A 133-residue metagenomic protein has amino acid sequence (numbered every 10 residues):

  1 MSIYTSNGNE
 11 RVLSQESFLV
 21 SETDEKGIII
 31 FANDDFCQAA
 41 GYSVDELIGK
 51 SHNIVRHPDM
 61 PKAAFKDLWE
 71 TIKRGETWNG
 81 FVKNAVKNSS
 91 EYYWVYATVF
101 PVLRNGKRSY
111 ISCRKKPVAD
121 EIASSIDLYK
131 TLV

Functional and structural regions predicted by a protein language model:
M1-G8: Short, charged amphipathic alpha-helical "coupling" segments at sensory-output junctions in signaling proteins
N9-T131: Sensory/regulatory domains in signal-transduction proteins
